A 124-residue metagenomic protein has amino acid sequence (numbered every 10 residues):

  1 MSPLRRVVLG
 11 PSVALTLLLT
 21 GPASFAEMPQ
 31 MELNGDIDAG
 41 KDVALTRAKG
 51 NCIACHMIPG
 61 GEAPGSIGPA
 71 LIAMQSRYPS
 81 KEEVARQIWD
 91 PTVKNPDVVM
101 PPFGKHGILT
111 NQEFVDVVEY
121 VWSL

Functional and structural regions predicted by a protein language model:
S2-S12: Bacterial N-terminal signal peptides that target proteins for export
T20-G21: N-terminal signal peptide c-region/cleavage motif recognized by signal peptidases
S24-R47: Electrostatic cytochrome c docking/interface patches
A44, I53-W89, K105: Gly/Gly-Pro-rich "capping" loops immediately C-terminal to redox-active cysteine motifs in periplasmic/lumenal
G50: Cys/His-enriched microdomains
E82, Q87, V93, K105-L124: C-terminal capping alpha-helices of c-type cytochrome domains
